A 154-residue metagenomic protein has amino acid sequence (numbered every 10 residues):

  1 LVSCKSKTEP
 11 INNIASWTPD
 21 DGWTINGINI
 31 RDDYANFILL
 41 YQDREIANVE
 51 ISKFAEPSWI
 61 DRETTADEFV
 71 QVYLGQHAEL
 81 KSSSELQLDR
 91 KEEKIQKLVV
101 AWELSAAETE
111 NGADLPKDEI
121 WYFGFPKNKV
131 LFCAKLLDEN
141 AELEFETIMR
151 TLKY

Functional and structural regions predicted by a protein language model:
V2-S3: C-terminal motif of bacterial Sec signal peptides marking the signal peptidase cleavage site
K7-W17: Short aromatic-glycine motifs in intrinsically disordered, low-complexity regions
I11, G22-N29, A78-L80, S84-L88 (+2 more regions): Short glycine-aromatic motifs
W17-T24, P126-Y154: Surface-exposed amphipathic alpha-helical segments
P19-V72: Secretory pathway targeting signatures of secreted, lumenal, and periplasmic proteins
Y41-E45, S52-E56, S105-E108, F125-N128 (+1 more regions): Short, flexible beta-strand-to-coil junctions
A66-L74, E142-M149: Extracytoplasmic/secreted envelope proteins and their assembly/folding machinery, especially bacterial periplasmic
F69-G124: Signature of long, low-cysteine stretches enriched in small and polar/charged residues
